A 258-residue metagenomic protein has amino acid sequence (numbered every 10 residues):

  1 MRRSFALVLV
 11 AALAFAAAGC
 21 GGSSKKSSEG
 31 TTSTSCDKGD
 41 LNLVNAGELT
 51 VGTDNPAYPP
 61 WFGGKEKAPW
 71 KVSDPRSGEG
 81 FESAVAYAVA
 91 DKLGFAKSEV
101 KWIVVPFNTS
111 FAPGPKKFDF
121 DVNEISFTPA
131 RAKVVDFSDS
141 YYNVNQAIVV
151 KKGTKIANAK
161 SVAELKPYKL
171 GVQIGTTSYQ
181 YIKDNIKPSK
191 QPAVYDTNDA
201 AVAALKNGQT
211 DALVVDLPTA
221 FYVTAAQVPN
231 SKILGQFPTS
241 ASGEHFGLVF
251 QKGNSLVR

Functional and structural regions predicted by a protein language model:
M1-A18: Sec-dependent bacterial lipoprotein signal peptides
A17-T31: Bacterial lipoprotein signal-peptidase II cleavage site
T31-D121: Extracytoplasmic small-molecule ligand-binding "clamshell" domains of the periplasmic binding protein/Venus flytrap
V85-Y87, K92, T154, K169 (+2 more regions): Extended ligand-binding regions for polar small-molecule ligands
V89, P113-P115, L165, A204-K206 (+1 more regions): Hydrophobic residues within well-ordered alpha-helices
S98-E164: Acidic, polar ligand-binding/catalytic clefts
T109, I125-V134, K183-D184, K206 (+1 more regions): A ligand-binding cleft/hinge motif common to bilobed small-molecule-binding domains
Y142-V150, P218, A225-R258: Periplasmic-binding protein-like
